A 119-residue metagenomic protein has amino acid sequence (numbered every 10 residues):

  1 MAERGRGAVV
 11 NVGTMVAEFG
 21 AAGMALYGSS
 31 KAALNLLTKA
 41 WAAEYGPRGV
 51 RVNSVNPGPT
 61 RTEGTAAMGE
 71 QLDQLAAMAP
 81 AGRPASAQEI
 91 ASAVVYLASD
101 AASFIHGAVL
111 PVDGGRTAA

Functional and structural regions predicted by a protein language model:
R6, R83-V112, T117: C-terminal substrate-recognition "lid" of short-chain dehydrogenase/reductases
T14: Residue(s) in the substrate-gating loop at a strand-loop-helix junction that position the organic substrate next
A17-F19, A118: Conserved catalytic-site region of short-chain dehydrogenase/reductase
G20-M24, S29, G46: Active-site "substrate specificity/gating" loop of NAD(P)-dependent dehydrogenases, especially the short-chain
S30, T38: Active-site helix of classical SDR
A43-P47, S103: Alpha-helical segment proximal to the catalytic Tyr-Lys
P47, P57-A79, E89, A119: A glycine/serine/threonine-rich, flexible loop-to-helix segment that serves as the NAD(P) cofactor-binding "lid"
R51-R61, A98, P111-D113: Conserved SDR Rossmann-fold cofactor-binding beta-strand/turn motif
